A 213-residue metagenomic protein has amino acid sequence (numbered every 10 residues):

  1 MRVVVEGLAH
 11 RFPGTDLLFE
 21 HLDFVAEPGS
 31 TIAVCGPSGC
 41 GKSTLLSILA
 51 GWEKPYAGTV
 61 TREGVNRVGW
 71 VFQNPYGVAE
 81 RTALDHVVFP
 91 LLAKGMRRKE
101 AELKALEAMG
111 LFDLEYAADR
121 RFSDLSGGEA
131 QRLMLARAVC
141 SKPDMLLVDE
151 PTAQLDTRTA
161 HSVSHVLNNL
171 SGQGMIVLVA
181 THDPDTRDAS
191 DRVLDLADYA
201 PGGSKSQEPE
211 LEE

Functional and structural regions predicted by a protein language model:
A50: Helix-to-loop junction immediately C-terminal to a conserved catalytic motif
R81-L92: Q-loop/switch helix immediately C-terminal to the Walker
K99-A117: Conserved ABC ATPase "signature" region
R121-L125, E129: Conserved ABC ATPase signature
L135: Hydrophobic anchor residue at the start of the ABC signature
A138-V139: ABC ATPase C-loop
K142: Conserved catalytic motifs of ABC-family nucleotide-binding domains
L146-D149: Catalytic Walker B motif of ABC-type/P-loop ATPase nucleotide-binding domains
